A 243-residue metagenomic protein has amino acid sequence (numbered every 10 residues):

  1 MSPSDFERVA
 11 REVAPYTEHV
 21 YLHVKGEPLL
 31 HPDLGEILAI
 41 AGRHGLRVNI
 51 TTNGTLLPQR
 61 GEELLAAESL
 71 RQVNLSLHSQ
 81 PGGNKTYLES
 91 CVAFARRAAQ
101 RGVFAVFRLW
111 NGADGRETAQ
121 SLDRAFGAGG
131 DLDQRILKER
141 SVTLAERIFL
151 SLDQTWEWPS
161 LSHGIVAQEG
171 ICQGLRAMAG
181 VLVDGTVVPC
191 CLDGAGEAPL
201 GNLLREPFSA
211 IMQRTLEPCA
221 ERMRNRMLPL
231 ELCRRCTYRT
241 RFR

Functional and structural regions predicted by a protein language model:
M1-K138: Conserved glycine-rich "GG(E/T)P / GGGxP" loop and the immediately following alpha-helix in the radical SAM core
P32, C190-C191: Short linear motifs in exposed loops
L77-S79, C191-G194: Short, histidine-centered active-site or binding-site loop motifs used for metal coordination, general acid-base
A98-F107, G127-A167, L192-R241: C-terminal accessory region of radical SAM enzymes
C172-L175: Short, small/polar residue-rich loop motifs at catalytic or cofactor-binding pockets
M178: Short hydrophobic/aromatic beta-strand element in the GNAT-like acyltransferase core that lines or flanks the acyl-donor
V181-L182: Short, acidic, Ser/Thr-enriched surface-loop or helix-capping motifs
